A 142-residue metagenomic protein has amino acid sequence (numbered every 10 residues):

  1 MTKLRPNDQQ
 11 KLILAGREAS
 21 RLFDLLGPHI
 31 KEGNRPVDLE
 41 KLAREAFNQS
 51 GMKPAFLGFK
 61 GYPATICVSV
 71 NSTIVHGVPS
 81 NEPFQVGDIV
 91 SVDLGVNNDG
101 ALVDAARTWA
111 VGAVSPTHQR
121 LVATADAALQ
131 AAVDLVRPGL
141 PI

Functional and structural regions predicted by a protein language model:
M1-I142: Active-site neighborhoods and metal-handling regions in enzymes and metal-associated proteins
